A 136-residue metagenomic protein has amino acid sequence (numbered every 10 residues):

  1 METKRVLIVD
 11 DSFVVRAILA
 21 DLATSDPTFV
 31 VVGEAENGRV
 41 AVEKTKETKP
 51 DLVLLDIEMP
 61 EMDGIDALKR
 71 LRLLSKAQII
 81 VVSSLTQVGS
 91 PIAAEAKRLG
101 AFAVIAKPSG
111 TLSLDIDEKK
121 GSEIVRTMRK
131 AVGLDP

Functional and structural regions predicted by a protein language model:
M1-P136: Strand-loop microenvironment adjacent to phosphate/nucleotide-handling motifs in alpha/beta enzyme folds
